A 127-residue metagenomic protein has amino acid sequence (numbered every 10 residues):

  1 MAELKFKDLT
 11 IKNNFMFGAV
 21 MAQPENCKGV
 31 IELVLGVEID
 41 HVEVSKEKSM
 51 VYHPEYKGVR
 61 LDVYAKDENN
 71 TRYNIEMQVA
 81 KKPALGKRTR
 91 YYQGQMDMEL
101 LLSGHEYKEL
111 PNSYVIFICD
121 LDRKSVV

Functional and structural regions predicted by a protein language model:
M1-V127: Elongated, amphipathic alpha-helical interaction scaffolds
